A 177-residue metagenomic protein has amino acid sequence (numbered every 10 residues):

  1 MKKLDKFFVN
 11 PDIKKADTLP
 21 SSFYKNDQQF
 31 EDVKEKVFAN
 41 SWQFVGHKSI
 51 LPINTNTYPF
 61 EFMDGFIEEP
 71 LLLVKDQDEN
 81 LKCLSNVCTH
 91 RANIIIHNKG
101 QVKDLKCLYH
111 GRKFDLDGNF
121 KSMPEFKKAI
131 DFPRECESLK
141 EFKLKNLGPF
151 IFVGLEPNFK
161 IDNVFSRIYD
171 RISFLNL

Functional and structural regions predicted by a protein language model:
M1-N80, Q101, D115-L177: Rieske [2Fe-2S] iron-sulfur-binding subdomain
K75, S85-V87: Residue-level signal for short segments within beta-strands and strand-turn junctions of well-structured beta-sheet
K82-S85, D104: Residues immediately within or flanking Cys/His clusters that coordinate Zn2+ in small zinc-binding modules
C88, C107: Short cysteine-rich clusters marking metal-coordination/redox-active sites
R91: Active-site gating/metal-coordination segments in enzymes
I94-H97, F114-L116: Short, non-ligating residues that shape and space the ligands of small metal-coordination modules and catalytic
